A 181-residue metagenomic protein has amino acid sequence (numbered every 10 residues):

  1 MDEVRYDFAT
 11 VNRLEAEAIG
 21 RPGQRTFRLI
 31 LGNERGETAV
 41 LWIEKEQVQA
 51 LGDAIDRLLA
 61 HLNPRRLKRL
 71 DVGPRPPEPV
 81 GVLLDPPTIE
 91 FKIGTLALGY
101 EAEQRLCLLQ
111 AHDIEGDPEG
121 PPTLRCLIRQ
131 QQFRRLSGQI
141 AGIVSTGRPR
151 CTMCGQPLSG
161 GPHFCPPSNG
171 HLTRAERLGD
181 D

Functional and structural regions predicted by a protein language model:
M1-D53, R57, H61: The feature marks the first
M1-F27, R69-L127: Intrinsic, low-complexity N-terminal interaction/targeting segments
R25-L31, L51, I55, C107-A111 (+2 more regions): Short, structured motif recognition centered on aromatic/hydrophobic residues
T38, A111-P166: Mixed-charge, glycine-accented linear interaction segment located at domain edges/termini
T38-W42, A50, R57-E78, G116-D117 (+1 more regions): N-terminal pre-domain and mature-chain start segments
P162-N169, R177-D180: Short cysteine/histidine-rich zinc-coordinating motifs and their immediately flanking basic loops
